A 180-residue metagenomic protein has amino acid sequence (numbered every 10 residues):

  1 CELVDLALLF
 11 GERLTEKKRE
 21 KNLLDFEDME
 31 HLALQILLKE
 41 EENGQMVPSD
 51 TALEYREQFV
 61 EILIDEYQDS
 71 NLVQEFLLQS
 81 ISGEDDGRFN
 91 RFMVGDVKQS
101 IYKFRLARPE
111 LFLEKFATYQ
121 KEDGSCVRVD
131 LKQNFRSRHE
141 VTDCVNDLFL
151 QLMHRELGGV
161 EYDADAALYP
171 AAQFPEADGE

Functional and structural regions predicted by a protein language model:
C1-E114, D130-E140: Conserved helicase NTPase motor core
R19-K21, N43-P48, I101, Y119-V129 (+1 more regions): Short, polar/flexible loop-turn hinges at active-site or ligand-entry regions and domain interfaces
L38, I64, G83, A117-K121 (+1 more regions): Non-catalytic alpha-helical coupling and interface elements of nucleotide-dependent molecular machines and regulators
R56, D86-R88, E122-C126, D178-G179: Short helix-terminating capping/connector loops at secondary-structure junctions
D130-E180: Helicase-core coupling region on the C-terminal RecA-like lobe
